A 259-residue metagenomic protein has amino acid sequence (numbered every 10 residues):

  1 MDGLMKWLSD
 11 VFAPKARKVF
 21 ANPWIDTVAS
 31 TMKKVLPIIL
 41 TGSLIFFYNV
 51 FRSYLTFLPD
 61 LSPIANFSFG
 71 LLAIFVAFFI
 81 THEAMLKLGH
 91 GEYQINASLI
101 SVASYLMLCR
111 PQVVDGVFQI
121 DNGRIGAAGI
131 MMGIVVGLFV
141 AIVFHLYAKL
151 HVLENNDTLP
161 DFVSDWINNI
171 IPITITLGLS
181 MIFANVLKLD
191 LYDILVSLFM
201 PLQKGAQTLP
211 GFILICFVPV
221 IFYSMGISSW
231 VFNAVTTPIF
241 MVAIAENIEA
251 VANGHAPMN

Functional and structural regions predicted by a protein language model:
M1-I39, I45-S228: Signature of multi-pass transmembrane helix bundles
T236-N259: Membrane-interface interhelical connector segments
